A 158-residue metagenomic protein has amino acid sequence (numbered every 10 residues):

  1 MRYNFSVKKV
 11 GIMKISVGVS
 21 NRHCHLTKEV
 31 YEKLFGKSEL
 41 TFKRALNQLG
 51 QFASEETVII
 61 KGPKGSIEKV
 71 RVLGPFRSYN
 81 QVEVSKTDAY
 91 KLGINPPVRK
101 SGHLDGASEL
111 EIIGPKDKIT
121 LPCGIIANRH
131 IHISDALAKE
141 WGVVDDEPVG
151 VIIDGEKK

Functional and structural regions predicted by a protein language model:
R2-K9: Short, positively charged and aromatic/hydrophobic N-terminal segments
K9-V10, E29: Intrinsic disorder/low-complexity segments enriched in polar/small residues
M13: Catalytic domains of riboflavin
S16-P63, E68-P115, T120-I152, K158: Short beta-strand-centered segments at strand-helix junctions
